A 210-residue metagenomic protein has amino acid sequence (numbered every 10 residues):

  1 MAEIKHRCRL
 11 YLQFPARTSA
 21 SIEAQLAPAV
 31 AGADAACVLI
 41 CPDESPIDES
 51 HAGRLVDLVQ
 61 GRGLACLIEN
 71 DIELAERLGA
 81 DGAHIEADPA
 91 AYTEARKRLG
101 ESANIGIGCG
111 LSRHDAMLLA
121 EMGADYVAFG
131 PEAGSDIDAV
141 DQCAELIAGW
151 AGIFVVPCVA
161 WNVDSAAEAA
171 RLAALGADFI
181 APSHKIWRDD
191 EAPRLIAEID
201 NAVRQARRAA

Functional and structural regions predicted by a protein language model:
M1-H84, P89, R98-D125, V155-V156 (+2 more regions): Conserved N-terminal beta1-alpha1 strand-loop-helix module at the mouth
S50-G53, A139-I147: Charged helix-capping and loop-helix junction motifs
A75, A133-D138: A short acidic, helix-capping loop that chelates divalent metal ions and anchors anionic groups
A90-E94, S135: A short, polar/charged loop-to-alpha-helix boundary motif
G123, A174-D178: As written
P131, A148-V163: Catalytic-face loop-and-helix region of soluble metabolic enzyme cores
A177-K185: Short, electropositive alpha-helical surface patch
